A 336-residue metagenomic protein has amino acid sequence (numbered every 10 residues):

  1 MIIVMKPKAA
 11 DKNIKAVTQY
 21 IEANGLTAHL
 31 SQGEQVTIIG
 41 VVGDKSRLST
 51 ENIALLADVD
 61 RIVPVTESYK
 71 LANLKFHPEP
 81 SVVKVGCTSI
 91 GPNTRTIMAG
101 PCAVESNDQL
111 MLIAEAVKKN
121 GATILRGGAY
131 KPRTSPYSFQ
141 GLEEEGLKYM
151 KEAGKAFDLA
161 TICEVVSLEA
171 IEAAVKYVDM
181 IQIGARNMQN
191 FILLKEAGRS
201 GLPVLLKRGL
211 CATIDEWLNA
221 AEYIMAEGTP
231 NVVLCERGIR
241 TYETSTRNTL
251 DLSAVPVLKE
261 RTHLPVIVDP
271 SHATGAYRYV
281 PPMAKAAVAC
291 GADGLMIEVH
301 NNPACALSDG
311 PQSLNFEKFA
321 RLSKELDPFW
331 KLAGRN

Functional and structural regions predicted by a protein language model:
M1-I97: Non-catalytic terminal accessory/regulatory regions of metabolic enzymes
K8, R95-L112, S135-G141, A160-E164 (+3 more regions): Active-site mouth loops of central-metabolism enzymes
V85, M225-A287: Active-site/ligand-binding-proximal alpha/beta "capping" segment
T96-P101, T123-G127, T161-C163, D179-I183 (+4 more regions): Hydrophobic faces of well-ordered beta-strands that scaffold small-molecule active sites in alpha/beta enzyme cores
G121, A173-Q182, G198-V204, M225-N231 (+2 more regions): Glycine-enriched alpha-helix->loop->beta-strand junction motifs that scaffold or abut catalytic
R126-E144, N301-S313: Glycine-rich, proline-tolerant flexible connector loops at the mouths of alpha/beta enzymes
A129-R133, N187-S253: Conserved anion-binding
F139-C163, E196-P203, L252-I267, Q312-R335: Alpha-helix-loop-beta-strand connector modules within alpha/beta enzyme cores
